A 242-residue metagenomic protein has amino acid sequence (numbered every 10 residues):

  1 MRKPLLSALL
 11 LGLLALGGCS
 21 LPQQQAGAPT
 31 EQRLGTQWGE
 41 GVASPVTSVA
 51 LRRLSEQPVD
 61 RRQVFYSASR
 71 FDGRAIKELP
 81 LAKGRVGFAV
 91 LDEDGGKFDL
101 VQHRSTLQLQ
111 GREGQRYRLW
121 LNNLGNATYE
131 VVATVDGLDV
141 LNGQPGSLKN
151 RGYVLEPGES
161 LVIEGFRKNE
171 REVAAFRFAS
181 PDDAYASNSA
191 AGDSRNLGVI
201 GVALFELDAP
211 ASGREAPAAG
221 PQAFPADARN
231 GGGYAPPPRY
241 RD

Functional and structural regions predicted by a protein language model:
M1-L9: Bacterial N-terminal signal peptides that target proteins for export
A8-G17: Bacterial N-terminal signal peptides
G18-D242: Intrinsically disordered, low-complexity segments enriched in small/polar residues
